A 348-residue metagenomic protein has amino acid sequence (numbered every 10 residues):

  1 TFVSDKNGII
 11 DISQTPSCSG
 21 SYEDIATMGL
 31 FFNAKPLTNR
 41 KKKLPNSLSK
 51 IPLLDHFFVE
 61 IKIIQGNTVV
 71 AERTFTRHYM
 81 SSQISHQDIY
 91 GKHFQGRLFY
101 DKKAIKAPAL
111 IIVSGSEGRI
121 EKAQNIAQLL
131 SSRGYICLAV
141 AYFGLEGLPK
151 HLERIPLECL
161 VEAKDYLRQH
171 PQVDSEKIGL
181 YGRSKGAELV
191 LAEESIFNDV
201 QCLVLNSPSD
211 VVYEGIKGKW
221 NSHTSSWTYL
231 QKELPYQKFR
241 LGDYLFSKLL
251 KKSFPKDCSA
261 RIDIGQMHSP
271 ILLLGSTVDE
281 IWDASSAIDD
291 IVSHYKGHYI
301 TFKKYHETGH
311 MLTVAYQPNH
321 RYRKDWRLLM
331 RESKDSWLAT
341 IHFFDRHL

Functional and structural regions predicted by a protein language model:
L53, F58-I105, E332: N-terminal cap/lid segment of alpha/beta-hydrolase-fold proteins
K106-G115: Short beta-strand element of the alpha/beta-hydrolase
K122, K150-P171, A192, L338: Alpha/beta-hydrolase active-site loop
K122-V140: Short amphipathic alpha-helix adjacent to the substrate-entry channel of hydrolases
I126, S269, D283-H294, Q317: Short alpha-helix in the alpha/beta-hydrolase fold that links the catalytic acid
L191-L250: Hydrolase active-site cap/lid region
M267, L273-G275, D279: Short beta-strand/loop motif that positions the catalytic acidic residue of the alpha/beta-hydrolase fold
D289-V292, K296-L348: C-terminal catalytic histidine-bearing segment of alpha/beta-hydrolase fold enzymes
